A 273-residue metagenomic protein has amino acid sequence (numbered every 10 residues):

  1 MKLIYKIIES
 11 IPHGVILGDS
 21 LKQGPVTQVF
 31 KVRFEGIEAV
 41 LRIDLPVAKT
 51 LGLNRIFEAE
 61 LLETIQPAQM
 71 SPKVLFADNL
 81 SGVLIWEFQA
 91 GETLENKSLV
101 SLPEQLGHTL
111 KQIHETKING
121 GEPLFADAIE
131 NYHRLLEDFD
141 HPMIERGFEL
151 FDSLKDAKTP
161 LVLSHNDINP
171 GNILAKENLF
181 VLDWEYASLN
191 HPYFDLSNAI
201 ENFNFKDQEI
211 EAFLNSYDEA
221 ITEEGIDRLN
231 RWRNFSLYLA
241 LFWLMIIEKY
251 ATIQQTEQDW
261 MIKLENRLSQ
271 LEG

Functional and structural regions predicted by a protein language model:
M1-P12, T116-N166, K176, W260-L268: An alpha-helical support segment within catalytic cores of ATP-dependent transferases
P12-S20: Conserved N-terminal boundary motif of the eukaryotic protein kinase catalytic domain
D19-P123: ATP-binding pocket architecture of kinase catalytic cores
Q28-R33, V40-L41, V74, F151-F194 (+1 more regions): Active-site acidic catalytic loop and adjacent metal/ATP-binding pocket of ATP-dependent phosphoryl transfer enzymes
P46, G91, L179, A187-L189 (+1 more regions): Activation segment
E58-A59, L102, S197-I200, S216 (+1 more regions): Glycine-rich, phosphate-binding/catalytic loops in enzymes
S188-N190, G225, W243-G273: Helical subdomain adjoining the active site within ATP-dependent kinase catalytic cores
Y193-I221, N234-T252, E265-N266: Active-site activation/catalytic loop segments of kinase-like enzymes and analogous catalytic loops in related
